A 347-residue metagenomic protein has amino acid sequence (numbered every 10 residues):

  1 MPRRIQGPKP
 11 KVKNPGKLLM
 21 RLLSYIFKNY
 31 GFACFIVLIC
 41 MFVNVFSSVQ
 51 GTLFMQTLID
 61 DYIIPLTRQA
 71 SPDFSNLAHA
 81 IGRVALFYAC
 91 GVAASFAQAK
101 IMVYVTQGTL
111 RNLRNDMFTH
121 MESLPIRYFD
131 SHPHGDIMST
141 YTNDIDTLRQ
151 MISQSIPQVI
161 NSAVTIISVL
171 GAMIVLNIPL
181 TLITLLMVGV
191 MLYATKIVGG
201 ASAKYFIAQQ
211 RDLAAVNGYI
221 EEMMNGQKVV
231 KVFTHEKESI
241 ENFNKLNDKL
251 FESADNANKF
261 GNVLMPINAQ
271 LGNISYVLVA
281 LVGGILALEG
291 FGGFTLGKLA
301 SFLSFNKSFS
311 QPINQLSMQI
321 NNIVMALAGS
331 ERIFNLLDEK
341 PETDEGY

Functional and structural regions predicted by a protein language model:
M1-S48, I63-V84, Q98-M102, T106 (+8 more regions): Membrane-integrated ABC transporters
P8-G16, S47-D60, F87-H134, M138 (+9 more regions): Juxtamembrane helix-loop junctions of ABC transporter transmembrane domains
M20, A94, Q98, T106 (+4 more regions): Hydrophobic alpha-helical transmembrane segments of ABC transporter permease domains
L23, M55-I59, I101-V105, F129 (+7 more regions): Hydrophobic alpha-helical interface/terminus motif in multipass membrane transporters
K28, I126-R127, I145-I152, I156 (+4 more regions): An intracellular "coupling" helix at the cytosolic face of ABC transporter transmembrane type-1 domains
N29, A33-F46, Q154-A208, V279-F294 (+1 more regions): Transmembrane helices of ABC transporter permease
Y30, F42, I59, L86 (+10 more regions): Hydrophobic/aromatic residues within transmembrane alpha-helices of membrane transport systems, especially the TMDs
P65, A172-L186, N256, F260-E331 (+1 more regions): Helix-loop-helix
